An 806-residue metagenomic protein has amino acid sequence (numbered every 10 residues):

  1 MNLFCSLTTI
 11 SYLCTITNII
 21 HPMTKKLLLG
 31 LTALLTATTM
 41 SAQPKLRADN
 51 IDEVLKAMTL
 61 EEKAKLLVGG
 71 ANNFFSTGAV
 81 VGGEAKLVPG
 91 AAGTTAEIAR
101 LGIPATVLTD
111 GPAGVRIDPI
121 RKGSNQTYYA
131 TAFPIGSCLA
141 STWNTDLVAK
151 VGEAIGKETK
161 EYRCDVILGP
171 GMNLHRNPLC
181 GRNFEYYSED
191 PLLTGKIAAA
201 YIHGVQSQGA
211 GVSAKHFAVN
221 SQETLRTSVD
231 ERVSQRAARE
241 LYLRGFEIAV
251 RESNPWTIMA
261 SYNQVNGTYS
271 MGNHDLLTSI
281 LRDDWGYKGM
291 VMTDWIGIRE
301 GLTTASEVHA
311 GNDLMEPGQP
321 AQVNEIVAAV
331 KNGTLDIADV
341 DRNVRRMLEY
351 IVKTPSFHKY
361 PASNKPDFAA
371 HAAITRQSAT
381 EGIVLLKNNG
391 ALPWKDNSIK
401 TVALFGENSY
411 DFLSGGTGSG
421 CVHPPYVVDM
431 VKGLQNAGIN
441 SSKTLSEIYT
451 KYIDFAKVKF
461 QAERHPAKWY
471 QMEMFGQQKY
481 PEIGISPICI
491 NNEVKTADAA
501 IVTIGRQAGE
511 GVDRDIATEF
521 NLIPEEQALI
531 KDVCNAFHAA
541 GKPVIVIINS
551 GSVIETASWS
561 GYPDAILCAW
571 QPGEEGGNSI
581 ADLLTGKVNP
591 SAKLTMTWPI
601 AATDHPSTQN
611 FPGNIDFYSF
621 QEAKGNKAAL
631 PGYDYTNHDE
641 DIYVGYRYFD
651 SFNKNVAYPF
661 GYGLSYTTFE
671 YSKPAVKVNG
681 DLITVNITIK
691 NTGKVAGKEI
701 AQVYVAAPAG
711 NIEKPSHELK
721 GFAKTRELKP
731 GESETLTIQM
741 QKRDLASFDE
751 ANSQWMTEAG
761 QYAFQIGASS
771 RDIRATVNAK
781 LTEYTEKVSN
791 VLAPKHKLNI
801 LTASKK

Functional and structural regions predicted by a protein language model:
M1-K45: Bacterial Sec-dependent N-terminal signal peptides
G30, A499-A500, A779: Small side chains
A42-S747, M756-I766, S770, L792 (+1 more regions): Glycoside hydrolase catalytic-domain context in secreted enzymes
S753: Extracellular/periplasmic metallocenter environments
D772-V788: Short beta-strand elements
